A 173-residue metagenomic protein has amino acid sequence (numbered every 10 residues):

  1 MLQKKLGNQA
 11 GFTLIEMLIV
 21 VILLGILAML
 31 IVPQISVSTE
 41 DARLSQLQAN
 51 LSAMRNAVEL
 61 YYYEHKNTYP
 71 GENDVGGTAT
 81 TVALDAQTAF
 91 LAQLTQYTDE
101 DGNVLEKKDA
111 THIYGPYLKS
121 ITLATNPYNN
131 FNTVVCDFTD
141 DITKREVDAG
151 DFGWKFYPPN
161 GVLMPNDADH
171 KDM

Functional and structural regions predicted by a protein language model:
M1-F12: N-terminal leader/signal peptides at the extreme start of proteins
F12-I22: N-terminal signal-anchor/signal peptide hydrophobic helix marking the start of the first transmembrane segment
L24-A42, Y62: C-terminal juxtamembrane segment of a hydrophobic transmembrane alpha-helix
E40-Y69: Membrane-proximal N-terminal amphipathic helix
V58-Y114: Short, glycine/small-hydrophobic-rich surface segments
D109-Y128: Internal low-complexity, small-residue/proline-rich segments
T133-M173: Short, surface-exposed interaction loops/tails
